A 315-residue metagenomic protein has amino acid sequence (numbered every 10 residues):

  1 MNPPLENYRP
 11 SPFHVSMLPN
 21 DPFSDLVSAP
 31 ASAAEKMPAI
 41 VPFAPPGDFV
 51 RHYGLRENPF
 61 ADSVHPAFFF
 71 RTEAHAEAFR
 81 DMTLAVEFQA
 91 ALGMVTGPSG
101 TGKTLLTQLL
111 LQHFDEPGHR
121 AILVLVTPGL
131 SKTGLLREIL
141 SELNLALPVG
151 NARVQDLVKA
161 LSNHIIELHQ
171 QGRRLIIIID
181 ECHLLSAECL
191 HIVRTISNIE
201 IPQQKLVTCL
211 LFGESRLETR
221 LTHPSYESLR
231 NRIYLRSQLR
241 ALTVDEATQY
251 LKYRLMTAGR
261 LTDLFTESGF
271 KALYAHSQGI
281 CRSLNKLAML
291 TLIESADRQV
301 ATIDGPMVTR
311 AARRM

Functional and structural regions predicted by a protein language model:
M1-Q89: A short, basic N-terminal segment
N2-A39, Q249, M256-M315: C-terminal alpha-helical "lid" subdomain
N58, L130-V149: Conserved NTP-binding/hydrolysis module of P-loop NTPases
F88-L109: Walker A/P-loop nucleotide-binding motif
L111-F114, L217-R232, A241: Short regulatory helix/loop adjacent to the ATP-binding pocket of P-loop NTPases
V124-P128, R220-L221, Y234-A247: Conserved AAA+ ATPase "SRH/arginine-finger" region at the nucleotide-binding site
S141-L143, S215-R216, P224, L242-L261: Conserved AAA+ ATPase "sensor/coupling" helix adjacent to the nucleotide-binding pocket
S162-I166, Q170-L211, P224: Conserved Walker B catalytic segment
